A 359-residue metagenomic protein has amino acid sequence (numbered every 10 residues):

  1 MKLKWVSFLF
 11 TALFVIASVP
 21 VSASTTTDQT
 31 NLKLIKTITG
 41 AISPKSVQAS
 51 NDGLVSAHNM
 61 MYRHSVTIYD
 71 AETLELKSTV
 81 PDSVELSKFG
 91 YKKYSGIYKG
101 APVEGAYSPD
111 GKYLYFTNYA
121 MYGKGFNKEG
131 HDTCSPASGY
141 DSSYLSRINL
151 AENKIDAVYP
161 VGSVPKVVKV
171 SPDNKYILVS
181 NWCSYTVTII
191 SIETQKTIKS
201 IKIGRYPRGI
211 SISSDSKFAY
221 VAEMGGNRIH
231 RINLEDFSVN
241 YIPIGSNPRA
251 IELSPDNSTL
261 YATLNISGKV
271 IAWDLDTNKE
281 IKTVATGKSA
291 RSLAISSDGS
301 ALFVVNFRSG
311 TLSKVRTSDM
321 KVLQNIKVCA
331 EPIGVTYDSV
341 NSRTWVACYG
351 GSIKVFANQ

Functional and structural regions predicted by a protein language model:
M1-F8: Bacterial N-terminal signal peptides that target proteins for export
L9-A17: Bacterial N-terminal signal peptides
S18-Q359: Predominantly soluble domains enriched in secretory-pathway, periplasmic, or organellar proteins
